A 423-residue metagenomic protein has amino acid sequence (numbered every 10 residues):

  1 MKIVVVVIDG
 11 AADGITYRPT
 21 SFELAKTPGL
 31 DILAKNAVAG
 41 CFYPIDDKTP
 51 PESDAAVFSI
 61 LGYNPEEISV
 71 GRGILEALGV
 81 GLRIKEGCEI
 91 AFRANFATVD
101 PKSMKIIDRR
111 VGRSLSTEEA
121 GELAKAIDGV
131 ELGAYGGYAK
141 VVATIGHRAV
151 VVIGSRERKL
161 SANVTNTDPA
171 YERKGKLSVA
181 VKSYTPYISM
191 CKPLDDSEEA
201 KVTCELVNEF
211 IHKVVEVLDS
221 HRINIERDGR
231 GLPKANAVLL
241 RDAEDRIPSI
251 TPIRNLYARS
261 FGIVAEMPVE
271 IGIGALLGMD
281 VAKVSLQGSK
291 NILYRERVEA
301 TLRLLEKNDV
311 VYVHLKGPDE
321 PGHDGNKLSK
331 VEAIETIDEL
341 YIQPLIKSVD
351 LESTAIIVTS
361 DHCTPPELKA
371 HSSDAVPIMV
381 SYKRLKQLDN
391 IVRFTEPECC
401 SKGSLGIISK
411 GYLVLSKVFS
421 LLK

Functional and structural regions predicted by a protein language model:
M1-K423: Feature captures the catalytic ectodomains and active-site-proximal regions of enzymes that hydrolyze or transfer
